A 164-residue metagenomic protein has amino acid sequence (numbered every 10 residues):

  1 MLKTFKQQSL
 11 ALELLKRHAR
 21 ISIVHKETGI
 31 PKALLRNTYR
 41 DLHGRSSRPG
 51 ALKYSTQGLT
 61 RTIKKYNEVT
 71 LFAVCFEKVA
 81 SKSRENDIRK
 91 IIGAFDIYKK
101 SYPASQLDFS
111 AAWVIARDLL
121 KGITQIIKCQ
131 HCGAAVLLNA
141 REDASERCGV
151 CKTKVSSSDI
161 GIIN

Functional and structural regions predicted by a protein language model:
M1-E13, R17, I21-N164: Long, charge-rich, low-complexity intrinsically disordered regions
